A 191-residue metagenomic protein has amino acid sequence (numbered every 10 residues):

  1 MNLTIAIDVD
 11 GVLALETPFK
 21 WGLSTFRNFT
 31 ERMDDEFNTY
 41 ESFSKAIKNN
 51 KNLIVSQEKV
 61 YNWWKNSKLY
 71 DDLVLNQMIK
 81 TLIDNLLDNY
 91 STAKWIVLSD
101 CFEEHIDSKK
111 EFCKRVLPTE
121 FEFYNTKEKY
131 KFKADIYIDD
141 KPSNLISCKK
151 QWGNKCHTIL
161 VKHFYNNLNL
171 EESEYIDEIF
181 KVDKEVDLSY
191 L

Functional and structural regions predicted by a protein language model:
M1-K59: Active-site neighborhood of HAD-like aspartate-dependent phosphohydrolases
L3, D10, F121, D135 (+1 more regions): Conserved acidic residues
V9, L98, V161-H163: Generic beta-sheet signal
N62-L69: Short glycine/proline- and acidic residue-enriched helix-loop micro-motifs that form flexible lids or anion-recognition
Y70-L75, I79-K109, C113: Substrate-recognition element of Asp-dependent hydrolases with the DxDx(T/V) motif
I96-K150: Substrate-recognition "cap/lid" segment bordering the active-site pocket of phosphatases
E122-T126, E174-S189: Short acidic-hydrophobic, aromatic-tinged amphipathic segments that line or gate anion-handling sites
I138-D183: Acidic, Mg2+-coordinating phosphoryl-transfer loop and its flanking beta/alpha structural elements, shared across
